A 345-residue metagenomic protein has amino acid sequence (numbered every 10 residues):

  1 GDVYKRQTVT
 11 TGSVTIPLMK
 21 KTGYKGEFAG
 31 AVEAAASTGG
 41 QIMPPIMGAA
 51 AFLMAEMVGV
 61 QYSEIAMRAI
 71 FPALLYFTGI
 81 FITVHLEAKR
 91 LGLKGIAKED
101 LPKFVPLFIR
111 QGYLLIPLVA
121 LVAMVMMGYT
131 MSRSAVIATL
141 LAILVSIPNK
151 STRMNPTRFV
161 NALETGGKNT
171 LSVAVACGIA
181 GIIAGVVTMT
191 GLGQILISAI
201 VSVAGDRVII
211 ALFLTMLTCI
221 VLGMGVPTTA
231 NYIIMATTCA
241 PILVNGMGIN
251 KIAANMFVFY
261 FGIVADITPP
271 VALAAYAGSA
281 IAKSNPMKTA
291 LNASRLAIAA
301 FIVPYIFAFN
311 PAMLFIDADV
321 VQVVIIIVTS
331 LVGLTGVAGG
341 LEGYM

Functional and structural regions predicted by a protein language model:
V3-Y4: Short, small-residue-biased leader/transition segments that mark boundaries at the very start of proteins
K21-A35, Y62-R68, I249-F257, K283-R295: Membrane-interface alpha-helices at helix entry/exit sites of multi-pass transporters
T22-F28, I109-L115, G167-V173, A199-T215 (+1 more regions): Membrane-interfacial loop-to-helix junctions in multi-pass transporters
A36-M43, A176, I183, L217-L222 (+5 more regions): Hydrophobic transmembrane alpha-helices
T38, L53-M57, V122-A123, I143 (+4 more regions): Alpha-helical transmembrane segments of multipass membrane proteins
M67-N169, L273-M345: Long, contiguous bundles of hydrophobic transmembrane helices that form the permeation core of multi-pass
S132, V136, R158-Q194, V208 (+2 more regions): Core transmembrane alpha-helical segments of multi-pass membrane transporters/permeases
V187-S202, P311-V321: Membrane-interface helix termini and inter-helical loops of multi-pass transporters
